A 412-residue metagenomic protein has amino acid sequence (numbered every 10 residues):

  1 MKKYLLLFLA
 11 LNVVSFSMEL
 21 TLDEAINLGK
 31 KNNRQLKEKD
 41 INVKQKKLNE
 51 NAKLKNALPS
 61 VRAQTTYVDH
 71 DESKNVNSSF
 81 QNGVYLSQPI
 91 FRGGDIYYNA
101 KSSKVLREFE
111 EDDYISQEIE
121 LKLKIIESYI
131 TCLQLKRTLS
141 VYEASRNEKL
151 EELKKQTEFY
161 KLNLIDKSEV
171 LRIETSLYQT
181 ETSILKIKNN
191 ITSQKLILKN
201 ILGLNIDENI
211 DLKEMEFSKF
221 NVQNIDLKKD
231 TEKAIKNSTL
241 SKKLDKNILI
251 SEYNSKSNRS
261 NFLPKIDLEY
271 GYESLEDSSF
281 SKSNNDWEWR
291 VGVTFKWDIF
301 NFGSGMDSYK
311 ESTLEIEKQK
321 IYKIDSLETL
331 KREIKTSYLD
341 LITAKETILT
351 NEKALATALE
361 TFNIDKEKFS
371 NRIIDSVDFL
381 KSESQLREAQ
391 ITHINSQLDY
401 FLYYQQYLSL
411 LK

Functional and structural regions predicted by a protein language model:
Y4-V13: Sec-dependent N-terminal signal peptides
F16-R62, D166, I206-L249, I299 (+2 more regions): Bacterial Sec-pathway N-terminal export signals of envelope proteins
S17, E118-K233, S337-D340, A344 (+4 more regions): Periplasmic alpha-helical coiled-coil/stalk elements that build and connect Gram-negative outer-membrane
K37, S60-N77, S87-S116, K242 (+4 more regions): Small/polar (Gly/Ser/Thr/Ala-rich) solvent-exposed segments that form structured loops/beta-strands/short helices used
S79-Q81, E127, R172, E288-R290: Transmembrane beta-barrel architecture of outer-membrane proteins
G83-Y85, Y129, R290-T294, Y338: Membrane-embedded beta-strand positions in outer-membrane beta-barrel channels/transporters
L153-V170, T361-L380: Alpha-helical hairpins and coiled-coil heptad-repeat segments
